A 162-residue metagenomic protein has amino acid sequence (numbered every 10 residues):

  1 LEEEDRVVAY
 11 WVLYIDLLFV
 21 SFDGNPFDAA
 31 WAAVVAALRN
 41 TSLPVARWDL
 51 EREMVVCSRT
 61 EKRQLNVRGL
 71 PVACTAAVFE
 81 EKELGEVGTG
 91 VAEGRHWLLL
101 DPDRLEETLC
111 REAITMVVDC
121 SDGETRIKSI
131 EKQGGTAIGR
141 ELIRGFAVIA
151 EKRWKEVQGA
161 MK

Functional and structural regions predicted by a protein language model:
L1-K162: Polyanion-binding surfaces on beta-sheet-dominated domains and ring/shell assemblies
